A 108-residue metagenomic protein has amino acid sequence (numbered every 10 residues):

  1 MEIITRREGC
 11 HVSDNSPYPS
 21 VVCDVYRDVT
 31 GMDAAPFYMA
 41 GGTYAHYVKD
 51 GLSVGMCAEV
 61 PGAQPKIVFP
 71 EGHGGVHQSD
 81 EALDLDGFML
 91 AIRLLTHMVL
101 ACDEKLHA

Functional and structural regions predicted by a protein language model:
M1-E2, L106-A108: Flexible, glycine/charged-enriched surface loops at secondary-structure junctions
M1-P19, V25-R27, Y38-Y44: A short beta-alpha structural unit
G9-S13, A63, L106: A generic structural signal for short coil/turn motifs at secondary-structure boundaries
V22-C23, I92: A generic alpha-helix structural signal
M32-R93, H97-K105: Zn-dependent metallopeptidase/amidohydrolase metal-coordination segment
